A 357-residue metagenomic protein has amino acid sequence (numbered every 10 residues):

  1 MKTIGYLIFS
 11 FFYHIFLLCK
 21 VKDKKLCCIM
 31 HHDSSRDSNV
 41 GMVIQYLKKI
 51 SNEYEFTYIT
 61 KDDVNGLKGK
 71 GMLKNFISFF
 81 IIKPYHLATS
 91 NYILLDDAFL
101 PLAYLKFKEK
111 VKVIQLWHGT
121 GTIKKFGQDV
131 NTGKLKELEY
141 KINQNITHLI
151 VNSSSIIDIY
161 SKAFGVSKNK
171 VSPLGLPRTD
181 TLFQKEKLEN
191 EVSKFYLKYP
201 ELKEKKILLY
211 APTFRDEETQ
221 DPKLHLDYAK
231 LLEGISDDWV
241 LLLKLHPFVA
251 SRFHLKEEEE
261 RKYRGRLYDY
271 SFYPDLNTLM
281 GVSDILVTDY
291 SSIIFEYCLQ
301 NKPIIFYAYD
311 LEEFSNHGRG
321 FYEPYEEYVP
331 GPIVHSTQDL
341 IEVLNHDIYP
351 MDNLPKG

Functional and structural regions predicted by a protein language model:
M1-K24, L188-F195: Short N-terminal or domain-adjacent regulatory/targeting segments
Y6, S10, D23-K24, C28-G41 (+1 more regions): A short, glycine/small-residue-rich beta-strand->loop->alpha-helix junction that serves as a flexible
C27-E186: Active-site and donor-binding regions of nucleotide-sugar-utilizing enzymes
R36-V43, P177-E258, V334: Conserved catalytic-core segment of nucleotide-activated headgroup transferases in glycan assembly
I77-L87, P247-F295: Donor nucleotide-activated moiety binding/catalytic core segment of transferases that use nucleotide-activated donors
I93-L100, Y104-W117, P274-G318: A donor-sugar binding/catalytic signature common to diverse glycosyltransferases and related nucleotide-sugar
D97, N152-S155, P247, Y290 (+1 more regions): Helix N-cap/beta->alpha junction signal
E260, S292-G357: Catalytic binding pocket for nucleotide-activated donors in carbohydrate/polymer assembly enzymes
